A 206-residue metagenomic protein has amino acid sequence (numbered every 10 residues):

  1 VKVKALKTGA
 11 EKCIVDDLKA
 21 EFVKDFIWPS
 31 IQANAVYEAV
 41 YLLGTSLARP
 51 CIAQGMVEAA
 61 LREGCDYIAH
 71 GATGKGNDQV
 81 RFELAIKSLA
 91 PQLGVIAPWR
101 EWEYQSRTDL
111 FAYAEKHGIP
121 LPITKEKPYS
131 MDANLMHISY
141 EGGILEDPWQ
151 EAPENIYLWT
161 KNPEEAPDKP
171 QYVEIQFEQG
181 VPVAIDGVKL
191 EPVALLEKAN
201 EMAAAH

Functional and structural regions predicted by a protein language model:
V1-H206: Nucleotide-activated chemistry modules centered on ATP-dependent adenylation/adenylyltransferase
